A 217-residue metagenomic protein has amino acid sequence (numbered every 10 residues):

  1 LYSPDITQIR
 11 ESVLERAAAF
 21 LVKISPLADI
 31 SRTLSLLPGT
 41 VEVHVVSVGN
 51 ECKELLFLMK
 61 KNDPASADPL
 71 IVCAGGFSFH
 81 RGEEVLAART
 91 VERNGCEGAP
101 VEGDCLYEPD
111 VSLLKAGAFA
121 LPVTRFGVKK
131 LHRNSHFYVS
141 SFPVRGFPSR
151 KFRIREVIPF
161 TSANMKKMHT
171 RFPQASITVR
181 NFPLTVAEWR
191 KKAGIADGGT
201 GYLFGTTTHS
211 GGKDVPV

Functional and structural regions predicted by a protein language model:
L1-V217: SAM-dependent transferase fold signal centered on methyltransferase-like domains, encompassing both Class I
